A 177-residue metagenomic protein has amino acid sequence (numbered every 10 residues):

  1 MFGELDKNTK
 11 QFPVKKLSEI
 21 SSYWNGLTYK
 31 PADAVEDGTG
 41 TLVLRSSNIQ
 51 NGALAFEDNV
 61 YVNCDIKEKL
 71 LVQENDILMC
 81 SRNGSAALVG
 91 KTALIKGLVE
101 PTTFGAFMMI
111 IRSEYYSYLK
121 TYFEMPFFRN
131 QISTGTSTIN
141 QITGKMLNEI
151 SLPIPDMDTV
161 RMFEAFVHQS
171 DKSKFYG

Functional and structural regions predicted by a protein language model:
M1-T28, S151-G177: Non-catalytic DNA-recognition/assembly elements of restriction-modification systems
V14-D33, S47-D76: Sequence-specific dsDNA recognition surfaces
K16-S22, V35, N51, A86 (+1 more regions): Basic, amphipathic alpha-helical recognition segments used for DNA target recognition
G40, D58, Q73, G105-F107: A generic structural signal for short beta-strands and their flanking turns/coil linkers
N83: Short glycine-/small-residue-rich Rossmann-like dinucleotide-binding loops
K91-A93: Short beta-strand-centered aromatic/proline hotspots
